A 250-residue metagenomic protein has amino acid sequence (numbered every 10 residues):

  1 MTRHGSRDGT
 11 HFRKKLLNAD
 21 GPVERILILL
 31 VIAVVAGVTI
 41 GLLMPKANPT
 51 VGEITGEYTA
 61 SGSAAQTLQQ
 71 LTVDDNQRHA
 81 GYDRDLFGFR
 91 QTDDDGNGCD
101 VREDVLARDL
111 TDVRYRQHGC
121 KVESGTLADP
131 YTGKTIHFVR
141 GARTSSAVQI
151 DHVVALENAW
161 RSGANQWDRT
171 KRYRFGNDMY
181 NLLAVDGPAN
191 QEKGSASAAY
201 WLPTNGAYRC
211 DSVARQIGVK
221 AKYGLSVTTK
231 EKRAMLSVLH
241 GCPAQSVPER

Functional and structural regions predicted by a protein language model:
M1-V23: N-terminal Lys/Arg-rich, disordered targeting/topogenic segments
D8-G9, L30, V247: Intrinsically disordered, low-complexity segments enriched in polar/charged small residues
F12, V38-T39, A64-T67: Terminal low-complexity, poorly structured segments
L16-D20, E24-L29, R90, D104 (+6 more regions): Bulky hydrophobic/aromatic packing residues
N18, L43, A47-P49: N-terminal intrinsically disordered, low-complexity, charge-rich
R25-P45: Hydrophobic membrane-insertion alpha-helices, especially the h-region of bacterial N-terminal signal peptides
G52-K134, F138: Cell wall/extracellular polymer interaction/catalysis modules
V122, Y131, T135-R250: Domain-level detector of nuclease and nuclease-like folds in predominantly extracellular/periplasmic contexts
